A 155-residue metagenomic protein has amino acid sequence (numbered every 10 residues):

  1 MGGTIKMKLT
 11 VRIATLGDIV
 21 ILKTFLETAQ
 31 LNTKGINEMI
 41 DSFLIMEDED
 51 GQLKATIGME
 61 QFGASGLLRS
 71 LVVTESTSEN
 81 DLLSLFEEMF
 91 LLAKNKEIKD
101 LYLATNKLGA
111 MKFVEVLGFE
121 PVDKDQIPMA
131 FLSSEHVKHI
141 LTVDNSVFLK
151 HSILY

Functional and structural regions predicted by a protein language model:
G2, Y102-A104, L108-Y155: Terminal substrate-recognition subdomain of acyl/acetyltransferases
K8-L22: A short beta-loop-alpha structural element at the N-terminal edge of CoA-dependent acyl/N-acetyltransferase catalytic
L9-T10, E97-L101: Short active-site oxyanion
F25-G35: Helix-loop element at the rim of GNAT/NAT acetyltransferase active sites that forms part of the acceptor-substrate
D41-A55: Conserved beta-hairpin
Q52-E60, G66-S70: Conserved beta-strand in the GNAT
S78-L91: Conserved acetyl-CoA-binding loop-helix of GNAT-fold acetyltransferases
